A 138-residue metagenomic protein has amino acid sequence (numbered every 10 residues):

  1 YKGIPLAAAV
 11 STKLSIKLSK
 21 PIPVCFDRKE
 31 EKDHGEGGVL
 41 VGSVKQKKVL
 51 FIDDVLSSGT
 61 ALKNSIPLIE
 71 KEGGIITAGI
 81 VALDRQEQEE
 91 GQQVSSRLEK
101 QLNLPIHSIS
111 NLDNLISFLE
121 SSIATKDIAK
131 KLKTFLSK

Functional and structural regions predicted by a protein language model:
Y1, P5, Q93: Conserved active-site and cofactor/substrate-binding residues in soluble primary-metabolism enzymes
Y1, R28-K32, L83-Q86: Acidic, glycine-rich active-site loops and adjacent beta-strand->loop/helix elements that engage anionic groups
G3, S58, Q86-Q88: Alpha-helix N-cap/loop-to-helix initiation residues
P5, V41, K45, D84 (+1 more regions): Generic, ordered loop/turn and secondary-structure boundary motif
L6-V49, T60-N64, K130: Short, glycine/charge-rich flexible loops or terminal/linker lids adjacent to PRPP-binding catalytic cores
G42-L83: A contiguous pocket-lining binding segment that forms or flanks enzyme active sites
P67-K138: PRPP-dependent phosphoribosyltransferase catalytic core
